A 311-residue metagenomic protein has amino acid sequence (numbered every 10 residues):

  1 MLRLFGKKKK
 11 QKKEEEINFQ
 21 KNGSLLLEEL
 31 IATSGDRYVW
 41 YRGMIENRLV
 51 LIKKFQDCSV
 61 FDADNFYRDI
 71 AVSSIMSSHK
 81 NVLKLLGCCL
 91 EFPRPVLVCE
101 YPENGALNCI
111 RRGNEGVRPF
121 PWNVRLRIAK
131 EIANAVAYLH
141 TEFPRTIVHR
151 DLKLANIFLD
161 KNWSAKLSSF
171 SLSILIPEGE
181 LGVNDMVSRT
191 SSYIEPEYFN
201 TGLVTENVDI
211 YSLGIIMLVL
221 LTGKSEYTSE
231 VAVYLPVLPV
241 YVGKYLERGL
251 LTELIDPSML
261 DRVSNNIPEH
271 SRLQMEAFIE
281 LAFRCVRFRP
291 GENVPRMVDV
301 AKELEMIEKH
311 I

Functional and structural regions predicted by a protein language model:
L2-I311: Conserved eukaryotic protein kinase-like
